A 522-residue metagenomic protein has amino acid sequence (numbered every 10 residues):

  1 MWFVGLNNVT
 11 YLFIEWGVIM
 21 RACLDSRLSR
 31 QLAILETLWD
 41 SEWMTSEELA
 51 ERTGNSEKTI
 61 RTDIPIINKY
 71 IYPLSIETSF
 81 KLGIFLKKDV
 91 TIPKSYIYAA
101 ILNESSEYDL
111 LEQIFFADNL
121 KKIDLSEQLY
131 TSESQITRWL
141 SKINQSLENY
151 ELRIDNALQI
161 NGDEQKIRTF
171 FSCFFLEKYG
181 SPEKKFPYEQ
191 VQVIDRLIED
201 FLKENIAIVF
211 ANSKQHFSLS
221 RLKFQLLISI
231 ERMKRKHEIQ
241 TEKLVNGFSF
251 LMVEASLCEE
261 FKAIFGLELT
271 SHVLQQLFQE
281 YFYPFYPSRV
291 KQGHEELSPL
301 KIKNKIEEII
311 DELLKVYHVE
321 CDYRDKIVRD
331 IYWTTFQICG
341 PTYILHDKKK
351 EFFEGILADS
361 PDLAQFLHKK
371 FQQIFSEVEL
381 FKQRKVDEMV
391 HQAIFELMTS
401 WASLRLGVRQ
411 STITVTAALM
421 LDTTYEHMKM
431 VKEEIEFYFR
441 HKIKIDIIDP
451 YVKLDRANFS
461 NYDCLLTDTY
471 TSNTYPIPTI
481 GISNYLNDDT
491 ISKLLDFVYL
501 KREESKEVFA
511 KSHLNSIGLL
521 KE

Functional and structural regions predicted by a protein language model:
F3, N8, L12-F13, M20-E522: A cross-family "folded-core" feature that marks the main globular domain of proteins
